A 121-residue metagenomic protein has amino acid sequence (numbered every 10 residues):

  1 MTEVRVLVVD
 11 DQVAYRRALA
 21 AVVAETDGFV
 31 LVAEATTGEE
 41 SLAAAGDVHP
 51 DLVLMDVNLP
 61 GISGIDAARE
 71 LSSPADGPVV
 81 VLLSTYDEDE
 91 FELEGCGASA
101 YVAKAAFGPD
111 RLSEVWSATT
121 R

Functional and structural regions predicted by a protein language model:
D10, D56: Active-site residues of response regulator receiver
Q12-R16: Short acidic/polar segment at the start of the alpha1 helix of CheY-like receiver
G28-T36, A44: Short hydrophobic/Thr-rich beta-strand motif most characteristic of the beta2 strand and flanking loop of CheY-like
T37-E40, S63-D66: Acidic catalytic/metal-coordinating carboxylates
P60: The feature encodes the CheY-like receiver
I65-D76: Short amphipathic alpha-helix used as the core "switch/output" element in two-component signaling
D66, Y86-E114: Alpha4 helix (beta4-alpha4-beta5 surface) of REC/receiver domains from two-component response regulators
